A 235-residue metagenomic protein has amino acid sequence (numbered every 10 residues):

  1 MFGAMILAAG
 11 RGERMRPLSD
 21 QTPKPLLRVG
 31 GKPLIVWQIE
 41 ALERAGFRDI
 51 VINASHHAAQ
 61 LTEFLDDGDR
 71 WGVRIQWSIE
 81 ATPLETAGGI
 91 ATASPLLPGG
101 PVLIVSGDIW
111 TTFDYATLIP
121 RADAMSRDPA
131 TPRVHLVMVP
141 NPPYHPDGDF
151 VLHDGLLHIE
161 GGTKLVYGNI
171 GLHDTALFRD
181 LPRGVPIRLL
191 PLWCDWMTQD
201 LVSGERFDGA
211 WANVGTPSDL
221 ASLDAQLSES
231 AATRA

Functional and structural regions predicted by a protein language model:
M1-P17, L26: N-proximal low-complexity "stem/linker" segments adjacent to membrane-targeting elements
F2-I6, R28, K32-S106, T117 (+5 more regions): Conserved N-terminal catalytic core of the sugar/cofactor nucleotidyltransferase
G3, R48-I50, T131-V134, L201: Residues at the starts of beta-strands that form the adenosine-phosphate
R11, G107-I109: Active-site metal-binding loops of divalent metal-dependent hydrolases
M15, L61-L65, L223: Hydrophobic packing residues within well-ordered alpha-helices of enzyme cores
P25, R74-Q76, R133, L201-S203: Conserved beta-strand segments of alpha/beta enzyme cores
H56, V134-D149: Short beta-strand-to-loop element that shapes/binds the nucleotide-sugar donor at the catalytic cleft/hinge
L103, W110, D114-D128, N141-P143 (+1 more regions): Catalytic-core segments of class I nucleotidyltransferases/pyrophosphorylases that form NMP-activated intermediates
